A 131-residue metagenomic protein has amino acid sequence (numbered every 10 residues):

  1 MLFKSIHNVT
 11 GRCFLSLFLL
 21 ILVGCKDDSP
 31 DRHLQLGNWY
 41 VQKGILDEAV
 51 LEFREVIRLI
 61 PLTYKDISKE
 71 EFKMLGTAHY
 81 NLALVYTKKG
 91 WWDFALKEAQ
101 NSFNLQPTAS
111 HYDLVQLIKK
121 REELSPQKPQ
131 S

Functional and structural regions predicted by a protein language model:
D27-D28, K73: Residue signature of alpha-solenoid helical repeat architecture, marking inter-repeat boundaries and helix-start
L59-F72: Flexible helix-coil transition and linker loops at the boundaries of alpha-helical arrays
